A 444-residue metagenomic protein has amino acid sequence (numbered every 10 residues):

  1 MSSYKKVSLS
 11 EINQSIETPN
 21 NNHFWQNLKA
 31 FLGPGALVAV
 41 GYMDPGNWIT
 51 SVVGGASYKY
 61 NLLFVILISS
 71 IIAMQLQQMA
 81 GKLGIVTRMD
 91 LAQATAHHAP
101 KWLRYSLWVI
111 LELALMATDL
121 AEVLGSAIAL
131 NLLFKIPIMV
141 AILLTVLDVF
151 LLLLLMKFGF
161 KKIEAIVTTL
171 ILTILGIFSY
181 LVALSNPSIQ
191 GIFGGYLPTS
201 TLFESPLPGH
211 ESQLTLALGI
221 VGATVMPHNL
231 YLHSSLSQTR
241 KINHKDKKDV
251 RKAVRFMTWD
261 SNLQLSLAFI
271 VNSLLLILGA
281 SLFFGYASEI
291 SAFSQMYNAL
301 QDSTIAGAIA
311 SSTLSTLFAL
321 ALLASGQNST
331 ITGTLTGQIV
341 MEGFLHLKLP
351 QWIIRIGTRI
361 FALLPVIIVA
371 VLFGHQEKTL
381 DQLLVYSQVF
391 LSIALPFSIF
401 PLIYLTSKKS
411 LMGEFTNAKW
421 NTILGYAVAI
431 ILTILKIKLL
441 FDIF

Functional and structural regions predicted by a protein language model:
S10-I16, T50-G55, Q78-L103, I128 (+5 more regions): Flexible loop linkers connecting adjacent transmembrane helices in multi-pass alpha-helical membrane transporters
Q26, V53-Q78, A92, A96 (+2 more regions): Extracellular loop-to-transmembrane helix junctions
V38, V65-H98, L107-L113, N328: Juxtamembrane transmembrane-helix boundary signature
I72-V86, S237-K248, S266-Y297, G374-H375: Extracellular/periplasmic helix-exit of transmembrane alpha-helices
W102, M139-I142, L263, S315 (+3 more regions): Loop-to-transmembrane helix boundary motifs in multi-pass membrane proteins
W108-V109, L133-M156, L172-T173, I177 (+3 more regions): Transmembrane alpha-helical segments of multi-pass small-molecule transport proteins
L144-T145, L155-S185, L395, N417-T422 (+1 more regions): Membrane-interface loop-to-helix entry segments
V149, I171-S205, L214-A217, A223-S235 (+2 more regions): Hydrophobic alpha-helical segments and their helix-loop junctions in multi-pass secondary transporters
